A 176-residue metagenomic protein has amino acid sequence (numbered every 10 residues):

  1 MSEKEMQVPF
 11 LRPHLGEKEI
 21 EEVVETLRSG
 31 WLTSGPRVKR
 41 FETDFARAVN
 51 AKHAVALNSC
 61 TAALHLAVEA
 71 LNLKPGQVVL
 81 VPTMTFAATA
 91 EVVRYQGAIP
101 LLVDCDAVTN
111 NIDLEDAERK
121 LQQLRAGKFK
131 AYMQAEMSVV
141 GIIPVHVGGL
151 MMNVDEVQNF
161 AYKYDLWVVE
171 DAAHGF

Functional and structural regions predicted by a protein language model:
M1-L32, P36: N-terminal "arm"/small-domain region of PLP-dependent enzymes with the aminotransferase-like
R12-P13, D104, V147: Conserved donor-binding loops in enzymes that form glycosidic bonds
V23, F45, A63, V79 (+5 more regions): Generic structural signal for small/hydrophobic residues in well-ordered secondary structure, especially within
W31-V78, V92-Q96, L102-D104, A126-M133: Phosphate-binding glycine-rich loop
T85-A90: Conserved coil-to-alpha-helix start sites within the AMP-binding
V108-F176: Active-site phosphate-binding strand-loop segment of PLP-dependent enzymes
